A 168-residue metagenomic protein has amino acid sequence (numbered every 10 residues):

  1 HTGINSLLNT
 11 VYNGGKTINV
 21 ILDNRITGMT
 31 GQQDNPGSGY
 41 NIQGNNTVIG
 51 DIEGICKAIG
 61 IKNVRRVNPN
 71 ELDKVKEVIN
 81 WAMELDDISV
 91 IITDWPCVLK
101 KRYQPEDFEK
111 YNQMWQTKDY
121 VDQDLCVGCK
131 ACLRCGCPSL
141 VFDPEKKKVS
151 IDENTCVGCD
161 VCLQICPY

Functional and structural regions predicted by a protein language model:
H1-D94, V98, R102-Q104: Thiamine diphosphate
I42-G44, T117, V121-V127, E153-V157: Short, contiguous acidic/charged loop-to-helix segments that flank catalytic cores in large enzymes
N68, V121-D122, D143, D152: Acidic/polar residues at beta-strand termini and the immediately following turn/coil
W81-P138: Glycine/aspartate-rich loop-and-adjacent alpha/beta segment that forms the canonical ThDP
K101, V127-D152, V157, V161-Y168: Iron-sulfur cluster-binding cysteine motifs and their immediate structural context in ferredoxin-like electron-transfer
